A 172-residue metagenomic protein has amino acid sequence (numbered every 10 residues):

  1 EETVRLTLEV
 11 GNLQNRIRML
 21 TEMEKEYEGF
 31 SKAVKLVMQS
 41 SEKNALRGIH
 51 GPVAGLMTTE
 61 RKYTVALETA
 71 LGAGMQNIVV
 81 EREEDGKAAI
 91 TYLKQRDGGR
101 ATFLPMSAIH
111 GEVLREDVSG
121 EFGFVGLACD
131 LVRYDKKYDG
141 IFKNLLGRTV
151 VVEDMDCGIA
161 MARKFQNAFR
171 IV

Functional and structural regions predicted by a protein language model:
E1-L8, N12: Heptad-repeat coiled-coil alpha-helices that serve as dimer/oligomer scaffolding interfaces in eukaryotic cytoskeletal
N12-V172: Hinge-like oligomerization/junction regions that interrupt long coiled-coil arms in large cytoskeletal
